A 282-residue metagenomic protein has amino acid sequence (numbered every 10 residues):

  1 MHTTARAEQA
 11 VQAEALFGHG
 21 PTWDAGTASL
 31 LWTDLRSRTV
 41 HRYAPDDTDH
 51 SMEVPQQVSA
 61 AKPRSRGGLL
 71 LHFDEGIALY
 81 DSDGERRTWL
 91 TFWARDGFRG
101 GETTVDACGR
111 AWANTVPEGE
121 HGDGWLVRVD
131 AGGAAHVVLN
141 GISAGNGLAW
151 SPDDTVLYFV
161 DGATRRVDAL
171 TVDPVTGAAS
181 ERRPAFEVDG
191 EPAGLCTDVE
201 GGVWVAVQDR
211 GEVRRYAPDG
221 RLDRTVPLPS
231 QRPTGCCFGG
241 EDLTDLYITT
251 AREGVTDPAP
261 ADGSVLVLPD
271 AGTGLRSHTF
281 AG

Functional and structural regions predicted by a protein language model:
M1-A15, Y43-D47, R182, P269-A271 (+1 more regions): A short helix->beta-strand "capping" segment at the edge of beta-propeller domains
R6-Q12, D47-E53, R86-W93, G133-N140 (+2 more regions): A short beta-strand motif characteristic of beta-propeller blades
Q12-T27, V54-F73, A94-A111, V138-V156 (+3 more regions): Beta-rich, blade/repeat-based domains predominating in secreted/periplasmic proteins but also intracellular
D24-A25, L30-L35, L69-E75, A111-E120 (+4 more regions): Conserved beta-strand positions in repeat-built beta-propeller and related beta-rich domains
T39-H41, G76-A78, G124-V127, R166-D168 (+2 more regions): A short loop-to-beta-strand structural motif that recurs across blades of beta-propeller domains
D81-N140: Hydrophobic alpha-helical segments and helix pairs
L170-G177, P269-L275: Short loop/turn segments immediately following beta-strands, especially the blade-tip and inter-blade linker loops
C237-G282: Blade-level signature of beta-propeller repeat domains, shared across WD40, Kelch, NHL, RCC1 and BNR/Asp-box propellers
